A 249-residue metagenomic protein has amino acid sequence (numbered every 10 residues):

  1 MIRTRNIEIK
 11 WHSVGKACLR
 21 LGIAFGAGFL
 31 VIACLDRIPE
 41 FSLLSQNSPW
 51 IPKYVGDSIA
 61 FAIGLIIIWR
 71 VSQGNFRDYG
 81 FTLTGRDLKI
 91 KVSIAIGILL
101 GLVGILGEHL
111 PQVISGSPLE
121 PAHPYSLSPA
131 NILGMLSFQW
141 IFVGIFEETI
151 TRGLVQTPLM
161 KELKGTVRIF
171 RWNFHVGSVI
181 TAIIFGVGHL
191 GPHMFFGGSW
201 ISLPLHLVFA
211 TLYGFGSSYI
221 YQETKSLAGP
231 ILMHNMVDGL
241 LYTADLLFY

Functional and structural regions predicted by a protein language model:
M1-V14: Short, Lys/Arg-rich, polar N-terminal cytosolic tail immediately upstream of the first transmembrane signal-anchor
R5-E8, V71-F81: Cytoplasmic membrane-interface regions of multi-pass membrane proteins
K16-G74, V92, A122-A130: Alpha-helical transmembrane segments in multi-pass membrane proteins
F25, I96-L100, T181: Hydrophobic alpha-helical transmembrane segments of polytopic
I32, N131-Y249: Transmembrane helix-loop-helix hairpins at the membrane interface of multi-pass integral membrane proteins
R37-L44, W69-R77, H109-P121, H193-I201 (+2 more regions): Transmembrane helix-loop junctions in multipass membrane proteins, especially transporters and channels
F41-P52, F76-F146, M160-K161, G165-T166: Juxtamembrane helix-loop-helix connectors linking adjacent transmembrane helices in multi-pass membrane enzymes
D57-F61, G97, N235-D238: Residue-level recognition of pore/gate-forming positions within transmembrane alpha-helices of multi-pass
